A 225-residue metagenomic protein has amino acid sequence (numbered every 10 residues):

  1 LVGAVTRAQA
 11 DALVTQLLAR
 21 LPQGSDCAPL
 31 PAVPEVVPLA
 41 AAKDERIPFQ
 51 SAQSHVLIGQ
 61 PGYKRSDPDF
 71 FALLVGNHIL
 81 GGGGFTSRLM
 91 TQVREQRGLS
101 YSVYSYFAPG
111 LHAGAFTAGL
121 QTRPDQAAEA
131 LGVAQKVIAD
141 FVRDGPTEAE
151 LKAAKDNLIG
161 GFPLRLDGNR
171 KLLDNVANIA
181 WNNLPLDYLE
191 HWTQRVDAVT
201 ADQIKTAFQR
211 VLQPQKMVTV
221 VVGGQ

Functional and structural regions predicted by a protein language model:
L1-A4, A12, T117-L120, A149-Q225: C-terminal regions of mature proteins
L1-S25: Internal metal/ion-chelating core segments
T6, S25-A42, R94-Q96, A108-G110 (+2 more regions): Acidic/histidine-enriched alpha-helical segments
A12-L18, A130-V137: Short amphipathic alpha-helices in soluble, non-transmembrane regions that often serve as interface/regulatory elements
Q16, R20-D67, G81-A128, E150 (+2 more regions): Non-catalytic beta-strand/loop surface segments
